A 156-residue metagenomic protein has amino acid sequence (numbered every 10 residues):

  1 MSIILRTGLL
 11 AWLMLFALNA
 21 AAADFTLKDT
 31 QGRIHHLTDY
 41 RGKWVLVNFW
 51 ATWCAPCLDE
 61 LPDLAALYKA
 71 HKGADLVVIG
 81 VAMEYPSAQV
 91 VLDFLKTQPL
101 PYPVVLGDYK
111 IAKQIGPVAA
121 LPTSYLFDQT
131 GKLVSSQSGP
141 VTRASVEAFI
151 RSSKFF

Functional and structural regions predicted by a protein language model:
M1-L9: Bacterial N-terminal signal peptides that target proteins for export
A17-N19: N-terminal signal peptide c-region/cleavage motif recognized by signal peptidases
F25-V45, Y68-H71, I115: A short beta-strand-turn-helix
K43-V45, F49-W53, A120: Short pre-active-site segment immediately N-terminal to redox-active cysteine/selenocysteine motifs in thiol-based
L46-N48, G80-A82, Y125-L126: Hydrophobic beta-strand core positions in alpha/beta domains
L58-Q98, Y109-A112: Structural microenvironment flanking redox-active thiols in thiol-disulfide oxidoreductases
D93-P101, L106-R151: Thiol/disulfide oxidoreductase modules built on the thioredoxin-like
